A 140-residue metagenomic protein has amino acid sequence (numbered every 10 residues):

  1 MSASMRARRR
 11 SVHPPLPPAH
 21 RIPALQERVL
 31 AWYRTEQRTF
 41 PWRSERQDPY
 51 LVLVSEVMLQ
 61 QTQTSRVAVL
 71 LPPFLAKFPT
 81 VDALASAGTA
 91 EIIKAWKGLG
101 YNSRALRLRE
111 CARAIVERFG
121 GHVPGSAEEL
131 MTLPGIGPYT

Functional and structural regions predicted by a protein language model:
M1-L133, Y139: N-terminal polyanion-binding entry modules of DNA glycosylases/AP lyases and select other DNA-binding proteins
